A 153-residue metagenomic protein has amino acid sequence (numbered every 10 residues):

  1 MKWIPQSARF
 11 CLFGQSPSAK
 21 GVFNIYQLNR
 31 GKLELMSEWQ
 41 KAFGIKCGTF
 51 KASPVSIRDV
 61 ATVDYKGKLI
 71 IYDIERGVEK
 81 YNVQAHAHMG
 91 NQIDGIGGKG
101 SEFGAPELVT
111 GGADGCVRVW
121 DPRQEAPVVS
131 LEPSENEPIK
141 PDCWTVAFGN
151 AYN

Functional and structural regions predicted by a protein language model:
M1-N153: WD40 beta-propeller repeat fold
